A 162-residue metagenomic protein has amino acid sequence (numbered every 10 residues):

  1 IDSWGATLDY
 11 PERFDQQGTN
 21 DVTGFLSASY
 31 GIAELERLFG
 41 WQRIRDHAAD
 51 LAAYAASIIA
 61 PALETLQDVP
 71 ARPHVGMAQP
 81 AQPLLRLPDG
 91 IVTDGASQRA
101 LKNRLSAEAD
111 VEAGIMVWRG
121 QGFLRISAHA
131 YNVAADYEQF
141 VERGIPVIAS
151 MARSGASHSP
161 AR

Functional and structural regions predicted by a protein language model:
I1-R162: Pyridoxal 5′-phosphate
